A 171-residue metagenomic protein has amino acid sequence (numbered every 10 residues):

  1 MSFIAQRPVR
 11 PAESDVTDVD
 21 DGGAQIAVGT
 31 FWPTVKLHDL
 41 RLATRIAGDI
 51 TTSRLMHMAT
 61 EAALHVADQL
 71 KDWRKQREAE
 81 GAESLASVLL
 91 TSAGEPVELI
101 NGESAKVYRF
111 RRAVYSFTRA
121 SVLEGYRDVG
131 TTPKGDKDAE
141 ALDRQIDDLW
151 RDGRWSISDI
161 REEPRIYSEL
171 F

Functional and structural regions predicted by a protein language model:
S2-P96, I157-F171: Conserved short "hinge" loops at termini or chain/domain junctions
V97-F171: Short loop/turn elements at secondary-structure junctions
